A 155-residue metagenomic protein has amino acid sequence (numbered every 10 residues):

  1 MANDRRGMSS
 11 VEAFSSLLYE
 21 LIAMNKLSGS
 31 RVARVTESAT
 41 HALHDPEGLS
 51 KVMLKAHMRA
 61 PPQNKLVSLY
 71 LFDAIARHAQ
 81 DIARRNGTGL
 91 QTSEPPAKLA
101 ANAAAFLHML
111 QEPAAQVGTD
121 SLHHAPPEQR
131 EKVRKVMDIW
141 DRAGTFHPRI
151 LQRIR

Functional and structural regions predicted by a protein language model:
M1-R155: Eukaryote-specific intrinsically disordered, low-complexity regulatory regions enriched for Ser/Thr/Pro/Gln
